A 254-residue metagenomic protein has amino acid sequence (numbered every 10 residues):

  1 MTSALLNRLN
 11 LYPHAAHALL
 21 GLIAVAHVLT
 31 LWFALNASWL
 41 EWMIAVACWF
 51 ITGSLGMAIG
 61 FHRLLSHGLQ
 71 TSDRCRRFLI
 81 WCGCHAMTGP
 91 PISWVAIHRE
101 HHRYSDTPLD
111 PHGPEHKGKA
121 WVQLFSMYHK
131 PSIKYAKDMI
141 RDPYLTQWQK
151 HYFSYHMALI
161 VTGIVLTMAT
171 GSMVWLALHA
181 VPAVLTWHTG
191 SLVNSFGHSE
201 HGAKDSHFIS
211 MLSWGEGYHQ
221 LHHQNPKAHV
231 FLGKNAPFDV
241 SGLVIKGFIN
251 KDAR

Functional and structural regions predicted by a protein language model:
M1-S191, Y218, A228-R254: Non-catalytic, topology-defining segments of multipass membrane proteins
N194-D239: Glycine/small-residue-rich hydrophobic helix-like segments
